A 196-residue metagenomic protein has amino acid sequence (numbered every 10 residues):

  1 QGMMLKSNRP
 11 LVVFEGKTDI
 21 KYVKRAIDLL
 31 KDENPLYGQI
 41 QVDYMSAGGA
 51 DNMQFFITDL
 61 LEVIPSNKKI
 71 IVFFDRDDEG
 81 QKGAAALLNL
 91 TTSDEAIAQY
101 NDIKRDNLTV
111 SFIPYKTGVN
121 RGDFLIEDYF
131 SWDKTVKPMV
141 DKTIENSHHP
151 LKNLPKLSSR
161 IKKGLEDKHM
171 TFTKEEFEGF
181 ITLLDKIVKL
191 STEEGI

Functional and structural regions predicted by a protein language model:
Q1-I196: Acidic, divalent-metal-binding catalytic cores of TOPRIM and closely related two-metal-ion phosphodiester/pyrophosphate
